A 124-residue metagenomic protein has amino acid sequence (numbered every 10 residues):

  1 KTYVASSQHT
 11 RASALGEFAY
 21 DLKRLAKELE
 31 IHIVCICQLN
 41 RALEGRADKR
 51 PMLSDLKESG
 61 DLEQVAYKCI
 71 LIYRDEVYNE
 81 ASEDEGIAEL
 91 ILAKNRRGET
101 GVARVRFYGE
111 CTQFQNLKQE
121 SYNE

Functional and structural regions predicted by a protein language model:
K1-V4: Short acidic catalytic loops
S6-A12, Y20-E30, R41-E124: C-terminal regions of RecA-like/P-loop NTPase motor modules
